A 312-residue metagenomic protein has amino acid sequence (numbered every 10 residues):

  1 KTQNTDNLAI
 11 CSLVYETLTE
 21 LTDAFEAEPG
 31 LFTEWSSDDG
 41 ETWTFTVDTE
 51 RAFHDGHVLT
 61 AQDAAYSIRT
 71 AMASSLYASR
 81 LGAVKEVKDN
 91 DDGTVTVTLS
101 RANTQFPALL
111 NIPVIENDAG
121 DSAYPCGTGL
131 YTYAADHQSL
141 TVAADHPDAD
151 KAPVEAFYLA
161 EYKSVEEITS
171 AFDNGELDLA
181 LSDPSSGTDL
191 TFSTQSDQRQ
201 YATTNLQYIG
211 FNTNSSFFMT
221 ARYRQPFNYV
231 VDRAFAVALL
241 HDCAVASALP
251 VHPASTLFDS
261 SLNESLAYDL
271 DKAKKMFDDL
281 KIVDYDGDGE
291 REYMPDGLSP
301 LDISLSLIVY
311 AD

Functional and structural regions predicted by a protein language model:
K1, T42-F45, S67, V95-V97 (+4 more regions): Short, well-ordered beta-strand elements
K1-C11, L31-F32, H57, Q105-V114 (+1 more regions): A structural "hinge/loop" feature
K1-D39, R69: N-terminal lobe/hinge region of extracytoplasmic solute-binding protein
T5, T98-E161, E166-E167, L270-D271 (+1 more regions): Gly/Pro-rich hinge or "lid" segments in bacterial periplasmic/extracellular proteins
D6, T33-L76, F217: Aromatic- and charge-enriched surface segment that lines or borders ligand/interaction sites
F25-A52, G82-D121: Surface-exposed ligand-recognition segments of extracellular binding domains, strongest in the long/variable loop
K88, A134-S139, Y158-S215, Q225-P226 (+1 more regions): Extracellular/periplasmic solute-recognition and catalytic clefts
T220-D312: Append "and occasionally in soluble cytosolic enzymes with long acidic Gly/Pro-rich linkers
